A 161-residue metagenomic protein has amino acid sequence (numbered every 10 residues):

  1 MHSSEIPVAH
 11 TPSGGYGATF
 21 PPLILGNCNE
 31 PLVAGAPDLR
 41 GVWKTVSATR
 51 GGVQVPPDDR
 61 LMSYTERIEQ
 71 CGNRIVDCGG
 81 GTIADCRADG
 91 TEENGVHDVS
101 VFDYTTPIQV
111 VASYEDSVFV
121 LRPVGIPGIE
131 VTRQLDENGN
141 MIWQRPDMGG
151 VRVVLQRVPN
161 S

Functional and structural regions predicted by a protein language model:
M1-C71, Q156-S161: Amphipathic/hydrophobic helical signal segments and adjacent flexible N-terminal regions that mediate secretion
S4-I6, Q54-T105, R145-P146: N-terminal glycine/threonine-rich, aromatic-flanked beta-hairpin/loop signature
L39, M62-Y64, N73, T106-I108 (+2 more regions): A generic structural signal for short beta-strands and their flanking turns/coil linkers
W43, A112, M141: Hydrophobic pocket/interface hotspot
A48-G51, C78-L135: Contiguous, well-ordered beta-strand patches that form the walls/edges of small beta-barrel/beta-sandwich domains
V55, E130-T132, R152: A short acidic/glycine-rich loop-to-helix N-cap element
C71-N73, S117-F119, E137-N140: Beta-strand-connecting loop/turn residues
N140-G149: Short, exposed beta-strand-loop hairpins at the edges of beta-sheets in extracellular/periplasmic proteins
